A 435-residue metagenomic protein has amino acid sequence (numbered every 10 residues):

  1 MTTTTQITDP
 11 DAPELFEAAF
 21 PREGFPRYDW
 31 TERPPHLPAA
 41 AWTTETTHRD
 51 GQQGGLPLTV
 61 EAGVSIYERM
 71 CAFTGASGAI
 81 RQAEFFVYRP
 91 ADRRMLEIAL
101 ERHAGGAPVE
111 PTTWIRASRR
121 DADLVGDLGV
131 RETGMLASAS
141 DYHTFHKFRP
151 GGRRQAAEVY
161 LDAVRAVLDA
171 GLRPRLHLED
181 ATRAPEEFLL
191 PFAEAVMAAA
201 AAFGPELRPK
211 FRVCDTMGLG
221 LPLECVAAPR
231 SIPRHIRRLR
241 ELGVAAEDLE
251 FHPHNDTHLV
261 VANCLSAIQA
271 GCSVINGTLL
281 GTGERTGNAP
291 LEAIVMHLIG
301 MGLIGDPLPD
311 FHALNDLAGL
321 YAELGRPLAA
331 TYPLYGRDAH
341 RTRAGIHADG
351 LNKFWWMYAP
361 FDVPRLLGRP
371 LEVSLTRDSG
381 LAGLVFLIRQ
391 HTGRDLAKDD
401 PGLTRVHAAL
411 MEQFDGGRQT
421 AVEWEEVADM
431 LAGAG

Functional and structural regions predicted by a protein language model:
T4-R49, C71, I304-G435: A mid-to-C-terminal "edge-of-domain" accessory segment
R33, L37-W42, L56-A79, I98 (+3 more regions): Alpha/beta enzyme core
W42-T46, D50, G78-F85, A107-I115 (+6 more regions): Hydrophobic faces of well-ordered beta-strands that scaffold small-molecule active sites in alpha/beta enzyme cores
D50-Q52, P90-M95, R119-A122, D141-T144 (+5 more regions): Flexible loop/turn segments at secondary-structure boundaries
Q53-L56, F85-F86, P111, I115 (+10 more regions): Hydrophobic alpha-helical scaffolding
C71-A76, A104, R165-L172, E194-P205 (+6 more regions): Generic secondary-structure signature for well-ordered alpha-helical cores
V87-P108, T113-W114, S118-L124: N-terminal active-site wall of soluble small-molecule enzyme domains
M217-P360: Catalytic alpha/beta core domains of metabolic enzymes, predominantly
